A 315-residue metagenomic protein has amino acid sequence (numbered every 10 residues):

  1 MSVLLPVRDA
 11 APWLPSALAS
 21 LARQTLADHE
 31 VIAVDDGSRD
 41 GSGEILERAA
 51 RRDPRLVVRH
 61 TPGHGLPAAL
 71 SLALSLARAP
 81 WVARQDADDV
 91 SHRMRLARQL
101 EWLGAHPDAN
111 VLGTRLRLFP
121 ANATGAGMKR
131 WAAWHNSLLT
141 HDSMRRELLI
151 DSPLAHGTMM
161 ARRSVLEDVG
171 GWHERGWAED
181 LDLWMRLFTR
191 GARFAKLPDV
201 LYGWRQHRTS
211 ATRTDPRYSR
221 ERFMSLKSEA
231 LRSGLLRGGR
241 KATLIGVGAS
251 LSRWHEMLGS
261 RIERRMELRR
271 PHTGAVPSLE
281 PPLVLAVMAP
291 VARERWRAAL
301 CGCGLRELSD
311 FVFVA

Functional and structural regions predicted by a protein language model:
M1-S20: N-proximal low-complexity "stem/linker" segments adjacent to membrane-targeting elements
A19-D28: Short, acidic, metal-binding catalytic loop of nucleotide-sugar glycosyltransferases
D35-E44, D86: A conserved acidic beta->alpha catalytic loop
G41, D89-W102: Acidic donor-binding/catalytic loop of UDP-sugar-dependent glycosyltransferases, especially processive GT2
D53, L66-S71, L100-W102, H106-V165: Flexible acidic/His/Gly-enriched loops in nucleotide-sugar-dependent glycosyltransferase catalytic domains
V82: Short aromatic/hydrophobic "clamp" motif used to bind/position activated sugar donors
H92, T114, L138-D215: Conserved nucleotide-sugar donor-binding catalytic segment
D199-V200, W204-H207, R213-G238: Catalytic core of nucleotide-sugar-dependent glycosyltransferases
